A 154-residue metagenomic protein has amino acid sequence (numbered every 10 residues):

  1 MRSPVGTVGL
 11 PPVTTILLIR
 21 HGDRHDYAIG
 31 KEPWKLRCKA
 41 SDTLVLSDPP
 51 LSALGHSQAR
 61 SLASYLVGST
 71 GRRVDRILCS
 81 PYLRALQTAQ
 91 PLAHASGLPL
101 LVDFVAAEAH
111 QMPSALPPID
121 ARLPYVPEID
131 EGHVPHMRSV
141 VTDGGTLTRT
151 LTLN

Functional and structural regions predicted by a protein language model:
M1-D75, L83, Q87-L101, L116 (+1 more regions): An N-terminal RHG(E/S)-centered segment typical of histidine phosphatases
R2, G6-T15, V102-T152: Signature for phosphate-centric chemistry
